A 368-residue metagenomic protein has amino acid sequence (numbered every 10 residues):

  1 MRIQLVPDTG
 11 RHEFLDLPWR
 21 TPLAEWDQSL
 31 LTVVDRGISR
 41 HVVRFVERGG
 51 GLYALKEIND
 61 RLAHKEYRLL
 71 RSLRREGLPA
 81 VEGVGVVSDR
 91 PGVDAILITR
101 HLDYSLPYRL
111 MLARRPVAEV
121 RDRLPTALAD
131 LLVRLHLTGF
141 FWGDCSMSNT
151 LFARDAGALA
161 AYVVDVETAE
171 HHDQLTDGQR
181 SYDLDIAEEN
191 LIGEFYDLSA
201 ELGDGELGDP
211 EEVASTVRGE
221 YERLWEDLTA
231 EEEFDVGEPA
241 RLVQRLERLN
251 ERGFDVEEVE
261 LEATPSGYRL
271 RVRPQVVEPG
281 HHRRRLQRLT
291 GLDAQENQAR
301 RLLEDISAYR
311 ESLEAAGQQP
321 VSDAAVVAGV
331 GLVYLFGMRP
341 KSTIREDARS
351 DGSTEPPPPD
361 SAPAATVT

Functional and structural regions predicted by a protein language model:
R2-W19: A short, basic N-terminal segment
F14-A118, D122, T126-G143, N190-L198 (+6 more regions): Conserved ATP-binding subdomain of kinase catalytic cores across diverse folds
R90-V93, D155-A160: Short, solvent-exposed loop/turn segments that connect beta-strands within catalytic domains and beta-strand-rich
I96, N149, A160-A161: Beta-sheet entry/capping signal
V120, D155, Q179: Short, contiguous, pocket-lining structural segments that sit at or immediately flank catalytic/ligand-binding sites
C145, T150-F152: Hydrophobic residue at the +6 position relative to the catalytic HRD Asp in the kinase catalytic loop
F152-A153, V163: Long, hydrophobic, well-ordered secondary-structure blocks that form the structural core and pocket-lining surfaces
A158-A160, V166-V367: C-terminal catalytic region of ATP-dependent kinase domains
